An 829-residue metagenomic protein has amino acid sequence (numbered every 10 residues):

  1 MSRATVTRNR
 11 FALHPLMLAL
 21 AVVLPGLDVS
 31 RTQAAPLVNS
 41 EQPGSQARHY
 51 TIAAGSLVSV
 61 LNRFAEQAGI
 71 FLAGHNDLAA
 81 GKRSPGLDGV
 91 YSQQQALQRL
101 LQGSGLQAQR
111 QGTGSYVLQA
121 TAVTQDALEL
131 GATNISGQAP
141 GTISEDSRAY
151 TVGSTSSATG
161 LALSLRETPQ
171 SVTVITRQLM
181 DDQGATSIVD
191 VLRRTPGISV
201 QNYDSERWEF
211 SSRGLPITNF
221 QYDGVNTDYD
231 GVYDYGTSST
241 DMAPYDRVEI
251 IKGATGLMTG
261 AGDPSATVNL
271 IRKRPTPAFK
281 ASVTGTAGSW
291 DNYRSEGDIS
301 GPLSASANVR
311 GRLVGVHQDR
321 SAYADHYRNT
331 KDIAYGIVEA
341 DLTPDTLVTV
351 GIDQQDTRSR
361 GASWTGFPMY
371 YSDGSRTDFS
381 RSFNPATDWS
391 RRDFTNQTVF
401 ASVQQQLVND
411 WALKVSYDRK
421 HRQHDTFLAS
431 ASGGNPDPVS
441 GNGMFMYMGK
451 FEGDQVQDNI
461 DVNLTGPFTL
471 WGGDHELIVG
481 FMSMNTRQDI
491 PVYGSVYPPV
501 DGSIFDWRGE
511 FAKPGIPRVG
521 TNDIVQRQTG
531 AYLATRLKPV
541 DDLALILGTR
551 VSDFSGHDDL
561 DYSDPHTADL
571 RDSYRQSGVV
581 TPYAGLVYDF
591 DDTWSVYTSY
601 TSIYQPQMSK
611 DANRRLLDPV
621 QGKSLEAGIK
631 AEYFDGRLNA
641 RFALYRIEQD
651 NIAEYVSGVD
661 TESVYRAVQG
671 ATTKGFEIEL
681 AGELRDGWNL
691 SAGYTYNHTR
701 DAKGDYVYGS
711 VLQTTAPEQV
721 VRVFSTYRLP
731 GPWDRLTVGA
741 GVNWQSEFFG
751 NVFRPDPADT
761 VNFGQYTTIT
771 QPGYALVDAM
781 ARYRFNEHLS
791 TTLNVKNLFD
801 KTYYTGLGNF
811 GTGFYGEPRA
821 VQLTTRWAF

Functional and structural regions predicted by a protein language model:
Y116-Q119, Y150-T173, R177, V189-N226 (+1 more regions): Extracytoplasmic beta-strand/coil segments of soluble accessory domains associated with Gram-negative outer-membrane
V200, E209, V225-K252, L270-R272: Short acidic/polar hinge/loop motifs at secondary-structure boundaries that mediate gating or recognition
D228-Y229, P244-D246, L257-G336, L342-T346 (+2 more regions): Outer-membrane beta-barrel translocator/receptor signature
Q318-A322, Y335-Q406, H421-Q455, P498-I524 (+2 more regions): Acidic/polar loop-and-plug regions of large Gram-negative outer-membrane beta-barrel proteins
E339-T343, Q455, D474-T486, N522-Q649 (+1 more regions): Structural signature of Gram-negative outer-membrane beta-barrels, strongest in the C-terminal barrel of TonB-dependent
Q404-V408, A412-D418, R422-L428, P619-D686 (+1 more regions): Membrane-embedded beta-barrel scaffold of Gram-negative outer-membrane proteins
D541, R646, A667-R754, F799: Gram-negative outer-membrane beta-barrel transporters
N743-T760, R782-F829: C-terminal beta-signal and adjacent terminal beta-strands/loops of Gram-negative outer-membrane beta-barrel proteins
